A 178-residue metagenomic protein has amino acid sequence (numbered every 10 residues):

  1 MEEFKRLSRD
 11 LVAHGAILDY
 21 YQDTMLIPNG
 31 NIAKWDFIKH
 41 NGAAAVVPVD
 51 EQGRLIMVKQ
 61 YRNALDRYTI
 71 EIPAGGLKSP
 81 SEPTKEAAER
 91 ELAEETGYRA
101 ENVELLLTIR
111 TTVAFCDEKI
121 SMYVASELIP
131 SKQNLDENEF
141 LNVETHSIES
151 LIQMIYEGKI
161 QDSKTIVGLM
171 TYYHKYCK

Functional and structural regions predicted by a protein language model:
M1-F4, Y68, V124, N138-K178: Nudix hydrolase/Nudix homology domain
K5, R99-L106: A short coil-to-beta-strand element that immediately follows conserved catalytic motifs
R9-A45, E51: Acidic, metal-coordinating catalytic segment for phosphate/diphosphate chemistry, firing primarily on the Nudix
R9-L11, T108-T112: Short, solvent-exposed loop/turn elements at beta->coil junctions and helix N-caps that rim active or binding pockets
Y21-N29, T112-S131: Active-site-adjacent beta-strand/loop module that shapes the phosphate/pyrophosphate-binding cleft
M25, P48, M57, Y98 (+2 more regions): Conserved hydrophobic "DFG−1" position in protein kinase catalytic cores
W35, A44-R90: Conserved Nudix-box catalytic region and its N-terminal flanking loop in Nudix hydrolases and closely related
